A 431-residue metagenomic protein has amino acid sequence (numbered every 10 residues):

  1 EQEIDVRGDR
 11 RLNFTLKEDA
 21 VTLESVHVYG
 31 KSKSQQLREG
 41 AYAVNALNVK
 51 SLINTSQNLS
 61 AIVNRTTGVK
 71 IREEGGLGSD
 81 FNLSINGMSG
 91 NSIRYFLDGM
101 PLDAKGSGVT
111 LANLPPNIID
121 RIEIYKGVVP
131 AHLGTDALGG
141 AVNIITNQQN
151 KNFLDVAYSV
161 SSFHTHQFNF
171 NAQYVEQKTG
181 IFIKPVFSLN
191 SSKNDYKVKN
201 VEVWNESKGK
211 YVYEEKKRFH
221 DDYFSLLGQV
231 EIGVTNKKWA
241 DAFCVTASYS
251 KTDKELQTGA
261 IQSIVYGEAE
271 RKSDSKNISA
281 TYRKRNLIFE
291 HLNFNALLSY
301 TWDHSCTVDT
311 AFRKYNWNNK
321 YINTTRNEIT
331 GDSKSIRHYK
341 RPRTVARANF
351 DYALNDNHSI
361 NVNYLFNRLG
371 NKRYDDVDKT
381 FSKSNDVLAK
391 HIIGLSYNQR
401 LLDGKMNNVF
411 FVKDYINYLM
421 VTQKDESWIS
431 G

Functional and structural regions predicted by a protein language model:
R7-S51: Short, acidic, small-residue-rich periplasmic hinge/interaction motif at the N-terminus of Gram-negative outer-membrane
R11-T15, L59-I62, S79-S84, F96 (+5 more regions): N-terminal periplasmic accessory domains that precede and gate Gram-negative outer-membrane beta-barrel machines
V44, S60-P101: Extracytoplasmic beta-strand/coil segments of soluble accessory domains associated with Gram-negative outer-membrane
R94, Y125, A141-N147, F153-S161 (+5 more regions): Predominantly transmembrane beta-strands of Gram-negative outer membrane beta-barrel pores used for transport
M100-G127: Short acidic/polar hinge/loop motifs at secondary-structure boundaries that mediate gating or recognition
K105, I124-Y125, N152-D155, G209-K216 (+5 more regions): Extracytoplasmic loops and strand-loop junctions of Gram-negative outer membrane beta-barrel proteins
K178-Q262: Periplasmic-side early beta-strands and strand-to-turn transitions of outer-membrane beta-barrels
E231-T252, R271-G431: Face-selective signature of the C-terminal outer-membrane beta-barrel domain
